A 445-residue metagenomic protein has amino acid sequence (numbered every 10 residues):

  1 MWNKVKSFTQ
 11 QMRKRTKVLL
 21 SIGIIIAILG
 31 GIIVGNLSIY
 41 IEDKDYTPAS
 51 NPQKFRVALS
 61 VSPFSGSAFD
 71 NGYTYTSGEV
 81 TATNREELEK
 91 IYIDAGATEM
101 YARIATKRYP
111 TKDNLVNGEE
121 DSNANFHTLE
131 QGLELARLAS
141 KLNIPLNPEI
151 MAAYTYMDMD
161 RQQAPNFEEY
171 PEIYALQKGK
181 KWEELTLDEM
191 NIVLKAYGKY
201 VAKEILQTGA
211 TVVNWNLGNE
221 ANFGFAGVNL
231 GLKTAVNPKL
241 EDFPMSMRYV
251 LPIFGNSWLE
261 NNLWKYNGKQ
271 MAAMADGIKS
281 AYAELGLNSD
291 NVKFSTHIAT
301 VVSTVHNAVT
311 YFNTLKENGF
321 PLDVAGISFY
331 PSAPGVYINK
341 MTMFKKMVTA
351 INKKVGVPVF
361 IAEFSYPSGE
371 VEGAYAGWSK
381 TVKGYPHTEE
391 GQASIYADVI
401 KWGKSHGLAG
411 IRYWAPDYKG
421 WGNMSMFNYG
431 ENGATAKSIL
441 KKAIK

Functional and structural regions predicted by a protein language model:
K6-I25: N-terminal Sec-pathway targeting helices
Y40-T98: Boundary/entry segment of secreted carbohydrate-active catalytic domains
F55-V61, M100-A102, L146-I150, V213-L217 (+4 more regions): Hydrophobic faces of well-ordered beta-strands that scaffold small-molecule active sites in alpha/beta enzyme cores
S62-R85, A105-E130, T155-M157, N222-F225 (+4 more regions): Acidic-and-aromatic substrate-binding clefts and catalytic sites of carbohydrate-active enzymes
D70-E79, A221, G231-L259, K346-A350 (+1 more regions): Aromatic-rich peripheral "rim/lid" segments of glycoside hydrolase catalytic domains that contact and position glycan
G72-Y92, L194-E204, T304-E317, A393-I400: Short, acidic/polar
A95-L263, N267-Q270, M274-I278, Y282-L285 (+3 more regions): Substrate-binding cleft and catalytic face of glycoside hydrolase catalytic domains, especially the flexible beta-alpha
E149, K265-K269, S280-S295, V301-S379: Glycoside hydrolase catalytic-domain groove-lining segments
